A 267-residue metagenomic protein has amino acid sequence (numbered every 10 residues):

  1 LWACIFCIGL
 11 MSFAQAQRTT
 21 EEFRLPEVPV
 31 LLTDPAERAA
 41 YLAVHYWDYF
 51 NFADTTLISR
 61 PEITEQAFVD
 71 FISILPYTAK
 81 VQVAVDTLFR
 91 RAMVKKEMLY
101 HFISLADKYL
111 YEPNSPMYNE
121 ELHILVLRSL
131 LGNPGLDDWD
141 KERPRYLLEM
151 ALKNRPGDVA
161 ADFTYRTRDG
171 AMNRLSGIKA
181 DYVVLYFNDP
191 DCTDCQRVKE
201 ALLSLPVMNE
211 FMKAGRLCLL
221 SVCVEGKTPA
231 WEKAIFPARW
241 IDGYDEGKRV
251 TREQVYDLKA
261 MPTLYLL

Functional and structural regions predicted by a protein language model:
L1-T20: Bacterial Sec-dependent N-terminal signal peptides
A16-R168: Oxidative protein folding and maturation machinery
T56-D70, K227-W240, Q254-K259: Structural alpha/beta surface segment adjacent to cysteine/selenocysteine redox centers across thiol/disulfide enzymes
A171-S204, C218-L220: Short active-site neighborhood of thiol/selenol oxidoreductases, capturing the structured segment around
K199-I235, K248-R252: Structural microenvironment flanking redox-active thiols in thiol-disulfide oxidoreductases
I241-G247: Short acidic-hydrophobic, aromatic-tinged amphipathic segments that line or gate anion-handling sites
K248-L267: Thiol/disulfide oxidoreductase modules built on the thioredoxin-like
